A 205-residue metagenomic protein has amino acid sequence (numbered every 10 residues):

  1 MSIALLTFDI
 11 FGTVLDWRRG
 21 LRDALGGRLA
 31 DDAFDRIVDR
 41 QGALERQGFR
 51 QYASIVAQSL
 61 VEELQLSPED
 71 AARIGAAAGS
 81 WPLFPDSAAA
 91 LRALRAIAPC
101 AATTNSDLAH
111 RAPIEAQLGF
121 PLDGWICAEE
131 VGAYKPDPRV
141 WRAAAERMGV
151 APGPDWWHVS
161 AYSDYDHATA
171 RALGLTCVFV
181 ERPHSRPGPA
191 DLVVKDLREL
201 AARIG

Functional and structural regions predicted by a protein language model:
M1-L6, R18, A88, R92 (+1 more regions): Asp-based, Mg2+/Mn2+-dependent phosphohydrolase catalytic module
I3-P85: N-terminal helical cap/lid subdomain that shapes the substrate entry/recognition surface in HAD-like hydrolases
D23, R46, R73-S80, C100 (+3 more regions): Residues at structural and domain junctions
D32, E63, E69, L94-I97 (+2 more regions): Low-complexity, intrinsically disordered/propeptide-like segments
R40, A96-I97, P121: Structured helix-beta-strand junction loops
A53-S54, A72-A102, A112, P138: Short, acidic loop-to-helix structural element flanking the phosphoryl-transfer center in phosphate-processing enzymes
